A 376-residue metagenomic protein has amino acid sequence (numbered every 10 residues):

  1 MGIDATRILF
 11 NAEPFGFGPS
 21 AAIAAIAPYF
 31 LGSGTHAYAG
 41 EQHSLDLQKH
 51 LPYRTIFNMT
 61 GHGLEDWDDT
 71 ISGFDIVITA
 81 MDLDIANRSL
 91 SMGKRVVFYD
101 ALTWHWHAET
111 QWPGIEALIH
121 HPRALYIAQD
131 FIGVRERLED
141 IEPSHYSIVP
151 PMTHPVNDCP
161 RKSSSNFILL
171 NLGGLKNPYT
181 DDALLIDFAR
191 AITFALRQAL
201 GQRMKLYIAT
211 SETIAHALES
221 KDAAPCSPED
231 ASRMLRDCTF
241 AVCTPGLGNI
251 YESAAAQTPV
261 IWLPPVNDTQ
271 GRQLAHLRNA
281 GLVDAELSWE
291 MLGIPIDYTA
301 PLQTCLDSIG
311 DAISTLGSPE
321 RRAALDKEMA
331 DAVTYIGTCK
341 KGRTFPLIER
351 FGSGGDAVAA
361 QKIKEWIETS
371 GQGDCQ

Functional and structural regions predicted by a protein language model:
G2-I76: Glycosyltransferase specificity loop/lid
L9-G16, S20-A22, I132, V149-T213: Active-site donor-nucleotide binding/catalytic segment of nucleotide-sugar enzymes
F17, I76-S89, G93-F98, P228-L274: A donor-sugar binding/catalytic signature common to diverse glycosyltransferases and related nucleotide-sugar
A39-T60, L172, T193-P225, W289-E290: Catalytic donor nucleotide-activated moiety binding site of glycosyltransferases and closely related
G61-I71, S211-A254: Donor nucleotide-activated moiety binding/catalytic core segment of transferases that use nucleotide-activated donors
M92-H154: Active-site-proximal region of nucleotide-activated glycan assembly enzymes, centered on histidine/acidic-rich loops
N249-E320, K327: Catalytic binding pocket for nucleotide-activated donors in carbohydrate/polymer assembly enzymes
P295-Q376: C-terminal amphipathic helix plus adjacent low-complexity, charged tail appended to glycosyltransferase catalytic
